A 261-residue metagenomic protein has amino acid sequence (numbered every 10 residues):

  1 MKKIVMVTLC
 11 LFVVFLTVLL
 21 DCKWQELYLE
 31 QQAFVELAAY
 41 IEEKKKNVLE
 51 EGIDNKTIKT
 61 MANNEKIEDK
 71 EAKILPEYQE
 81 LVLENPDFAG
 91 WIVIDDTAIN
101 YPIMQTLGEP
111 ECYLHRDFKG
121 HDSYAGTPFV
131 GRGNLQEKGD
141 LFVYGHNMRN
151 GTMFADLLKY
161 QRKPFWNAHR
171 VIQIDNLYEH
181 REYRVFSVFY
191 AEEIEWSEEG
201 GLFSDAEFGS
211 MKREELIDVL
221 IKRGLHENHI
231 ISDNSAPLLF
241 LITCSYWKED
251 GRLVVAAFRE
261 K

Functional and structural regions predicted by a protein language model:
M1-V13: N-terminal Sec-pathway targeting helices
V13-K261: Solvent-exposed, non-transmembrane regions of membrane-associated and secreted proteins
